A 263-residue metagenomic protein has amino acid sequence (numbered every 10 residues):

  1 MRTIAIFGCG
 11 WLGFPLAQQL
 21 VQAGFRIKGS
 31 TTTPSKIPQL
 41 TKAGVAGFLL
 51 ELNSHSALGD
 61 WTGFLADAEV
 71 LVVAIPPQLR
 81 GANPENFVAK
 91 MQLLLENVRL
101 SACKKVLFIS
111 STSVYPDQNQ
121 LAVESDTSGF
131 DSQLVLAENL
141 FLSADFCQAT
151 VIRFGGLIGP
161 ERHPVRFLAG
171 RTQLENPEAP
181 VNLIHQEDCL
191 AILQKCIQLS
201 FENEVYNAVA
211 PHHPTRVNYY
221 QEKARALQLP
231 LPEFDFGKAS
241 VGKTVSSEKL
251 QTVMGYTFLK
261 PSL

Functional and structural regions predicted by a protein language model:
I4-G8: Conserved N-terminal Rossmann-fold NAD(P)-binding element of oxidoreductases
G13-F14: N-terminal Rossmann-fold NAD(P) dinucleotide-binding loop
A46, L50-N53, L231-L263: C-terminal amphipathic/interface module of NAD(P)-dependent oxidoreductases and related NAD-binding regulators
W61-L107, L136-L140: NAD(P)-cofactor binding segment of oxidoreductase domains
Q92-G129: Conserved Rossmann-fold NAD(P)-dependent oxidoreductase catalytic core, especially the SDR/UDP-sugar
S111, L136-P160: Conserved beta-loop-beta element that borders a ligand/cofactor-binding pocket
R153-L157, H163-P164, L174-K195: Substrate-positioning beta->alpha
L190-S247: Mid/C-terminal beta-alpha module of Rossmann-like enzyme folds, strongest in SDR-family dehydrogenases/epimerases
